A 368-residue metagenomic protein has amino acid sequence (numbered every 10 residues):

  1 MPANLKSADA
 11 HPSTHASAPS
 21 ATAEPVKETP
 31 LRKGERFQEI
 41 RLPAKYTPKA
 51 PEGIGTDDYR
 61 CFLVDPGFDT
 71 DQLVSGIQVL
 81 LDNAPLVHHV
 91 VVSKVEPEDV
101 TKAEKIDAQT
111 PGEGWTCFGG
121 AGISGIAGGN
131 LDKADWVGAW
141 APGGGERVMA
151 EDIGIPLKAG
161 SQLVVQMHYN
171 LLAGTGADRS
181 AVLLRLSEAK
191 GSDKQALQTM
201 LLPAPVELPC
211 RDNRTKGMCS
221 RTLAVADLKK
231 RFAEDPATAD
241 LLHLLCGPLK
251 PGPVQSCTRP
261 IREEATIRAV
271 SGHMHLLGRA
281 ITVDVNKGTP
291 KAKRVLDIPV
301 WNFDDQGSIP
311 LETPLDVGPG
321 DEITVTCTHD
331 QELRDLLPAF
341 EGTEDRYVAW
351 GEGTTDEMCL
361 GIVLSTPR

Functional and structural regions predicted by a protein language model:
M1-A50, Y59: Aromatic- and Gly/Pro-enriched helix-to-coil junctions and flexible linker segments
G55-D65, G145-M149, T238-E263, G307-I309: Short beta-strands within extracellular/lumenal beta-sheet-rich domains
F68-G76, P85, K158-G160, A237-D240 (+4 more regions): Extended extracellular/luminal ectodomain segments enriched in beta-structured repeat modules
V74-I77, K102, I153-Y169, V270 (+1 more regions): Noncatalytic modules at the cell exterior or secretory-pathway interfaces, chiefly beta-strand-rich lectin/adhesion
L81-V90, Y169-G176, H273-I281, Q331-D335: Extended, low-complexity, turn-rich repeat/linker tracts enriched in Gly/Pro/Ser/Thr and Asp/Glu that occur
K102, D107-Q166: Long, hydrophobic/aromatic-enriched structural stretches that serve as scaffold segments
G174-M218, L333-R368: C-terminal interaction-tip segments
V254, T258-E352: Extended, compositionally biased non-globular segments
